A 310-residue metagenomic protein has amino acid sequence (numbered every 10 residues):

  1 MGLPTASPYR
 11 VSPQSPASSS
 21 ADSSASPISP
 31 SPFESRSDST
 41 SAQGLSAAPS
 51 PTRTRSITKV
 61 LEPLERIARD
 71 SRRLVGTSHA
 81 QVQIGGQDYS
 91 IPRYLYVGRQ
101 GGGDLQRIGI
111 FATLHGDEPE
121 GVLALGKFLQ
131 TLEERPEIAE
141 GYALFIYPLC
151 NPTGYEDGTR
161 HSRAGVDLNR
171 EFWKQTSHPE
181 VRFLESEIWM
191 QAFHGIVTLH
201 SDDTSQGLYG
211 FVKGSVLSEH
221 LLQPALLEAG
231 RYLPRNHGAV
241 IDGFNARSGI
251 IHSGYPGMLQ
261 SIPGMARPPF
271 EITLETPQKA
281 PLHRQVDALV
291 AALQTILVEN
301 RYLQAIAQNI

Functional and structural regions predicted by a protein language model:
G2-A17, A21-I310: Structured catalytic-domain cores with a bias toward divalent-metal coordination
